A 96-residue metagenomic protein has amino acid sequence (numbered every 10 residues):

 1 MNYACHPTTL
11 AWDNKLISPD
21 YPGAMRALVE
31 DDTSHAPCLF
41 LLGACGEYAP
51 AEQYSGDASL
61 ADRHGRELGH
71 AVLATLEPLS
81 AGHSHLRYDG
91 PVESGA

Functional and structural regions predicted by a protein language model:
N2-A96: Non-catalytic substrate/cofactor recognition surfaces at enzyme active-site rims
